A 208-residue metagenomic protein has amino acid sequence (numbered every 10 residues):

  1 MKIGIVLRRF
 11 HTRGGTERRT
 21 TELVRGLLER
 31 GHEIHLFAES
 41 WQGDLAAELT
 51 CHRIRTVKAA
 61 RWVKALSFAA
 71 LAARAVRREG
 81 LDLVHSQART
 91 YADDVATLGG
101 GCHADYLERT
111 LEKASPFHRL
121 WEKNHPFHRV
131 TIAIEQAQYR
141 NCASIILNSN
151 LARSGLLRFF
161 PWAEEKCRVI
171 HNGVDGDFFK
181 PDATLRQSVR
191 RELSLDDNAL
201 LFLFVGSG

Functional and structural regions predicted by a protein language model:
L7-R13, G26-W62: N-terminal strand-loop element at the rim of the active site of nucleotide-sugar-dependent glycosyltransferases
K58-V84, A92-D93, H128-A137: An amphipathic, basic-hydrophobic alpha-helix
R74, N124-N148, V169: Membrane-proximal helix-turn-helix segments that form the acceptor-binding/catalytic region of lipid-linked
S86-Y91, L98: Short His-centered aromatic/hydrophobic patch
E112-A137, L157-R158, T184-L185: Nucleotide-sugar donor phosphate/pyrophosphate-binding loop at the beta->alpha transition of glycosyltransferases
L151, G173: Carbohydrate-associated surface elements
K180-L195: A short helix/loop element that forms part of the nucleotide-sugar donor recognition site in Leloir-type
D196-G208: Conserved donor-binding/catalytic core segment of Leloir-type glycosyltransferases
